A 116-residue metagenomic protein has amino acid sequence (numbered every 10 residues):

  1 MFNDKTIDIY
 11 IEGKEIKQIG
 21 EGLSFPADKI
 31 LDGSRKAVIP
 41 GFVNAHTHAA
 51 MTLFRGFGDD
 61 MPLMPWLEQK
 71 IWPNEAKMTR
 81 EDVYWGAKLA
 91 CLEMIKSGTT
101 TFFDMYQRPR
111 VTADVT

Functional and structural regions predicted by a protein language model:
M1-P26, K36: N-terminal metal-binding scaffold of metallo-dependent hydrolase/deaminase domains
K14, R35, H46, G98 (+1 more regions): Divalent metal-coordination and catalytic microenvironments
E21-S24, V43, R55: Residue-level structural signal for beta-strand termini and adjacent loop
D28-D32: Conserved beta-strand scaffold positions in the cores of enzyme catalytic domains, especially in NTP/NDP-utilizing
S34-G41, C91: A generic hydrophobic-helix recognition signal that picks specific residues within alpha-helical hydrophobic
G41-T52: Histidine-centered catalytic micro-motifs
L53-W85: Active-site gating loops and adjacent loop-to-helix segments of metal-dependent hydrolytic enzymes
A76-T116: Active-site loop-helix segments enriched in His/Asp/Glu that coordinate and activate a nucleophilic water at divalent
